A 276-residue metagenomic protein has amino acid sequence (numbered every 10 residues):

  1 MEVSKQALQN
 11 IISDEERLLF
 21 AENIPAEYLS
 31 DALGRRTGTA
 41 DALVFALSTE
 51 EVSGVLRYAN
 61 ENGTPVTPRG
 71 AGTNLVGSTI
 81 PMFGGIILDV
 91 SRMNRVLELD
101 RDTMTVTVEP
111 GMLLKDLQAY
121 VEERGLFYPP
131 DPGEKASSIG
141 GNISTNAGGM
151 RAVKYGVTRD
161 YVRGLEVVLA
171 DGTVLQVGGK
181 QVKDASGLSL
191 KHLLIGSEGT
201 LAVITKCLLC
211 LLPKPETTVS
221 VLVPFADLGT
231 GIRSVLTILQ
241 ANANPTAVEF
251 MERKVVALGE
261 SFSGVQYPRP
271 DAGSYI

Functional and structural regions predicted by a protein language model:
M1-R57, T73-M104, V255-Q266: N-terminal flexible segment immediately upstream of the FAD-binding catalytic core in FAD-dependent oxidoreductases
L8, A59, S234-I238: Short amphipathic alpha-helices in soluble, non-transmembrane regions that often serve as interface/regulatory elements
R36-A42, V221, A272-I276: Short, hydrophobic beta-strand segments
G38-V66, T105, G149, T173 (+2 more regions): Soluble FAD-dependent oxygen oxidases
V66-P68, V248: ATP-grasp fold ATP-binding core
G70-T73, G133, R253: Short, ordered loop/turn segments at secondary-structure junctions
R95-L99, T105-E249: FAD-binding subdomain of flavoenzyme oxidoreductases
V248-I276: Terminal amphipathic helices with adjacent charged low-complexity linkers/tails
